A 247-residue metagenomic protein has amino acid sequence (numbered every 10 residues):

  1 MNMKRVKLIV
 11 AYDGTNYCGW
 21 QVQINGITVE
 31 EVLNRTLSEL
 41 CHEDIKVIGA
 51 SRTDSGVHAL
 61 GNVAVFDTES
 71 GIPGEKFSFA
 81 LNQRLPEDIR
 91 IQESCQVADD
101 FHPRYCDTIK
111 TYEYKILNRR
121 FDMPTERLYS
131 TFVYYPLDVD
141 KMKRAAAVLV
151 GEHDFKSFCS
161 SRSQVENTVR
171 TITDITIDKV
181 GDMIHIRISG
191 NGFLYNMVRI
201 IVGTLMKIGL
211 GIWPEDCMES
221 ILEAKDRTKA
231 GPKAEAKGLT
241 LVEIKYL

Functional and structural regions predicted by a protein language model:
M1-L247: Structured-RNA-binding interfaces characteristic of tRNA pseudouridine synthases
